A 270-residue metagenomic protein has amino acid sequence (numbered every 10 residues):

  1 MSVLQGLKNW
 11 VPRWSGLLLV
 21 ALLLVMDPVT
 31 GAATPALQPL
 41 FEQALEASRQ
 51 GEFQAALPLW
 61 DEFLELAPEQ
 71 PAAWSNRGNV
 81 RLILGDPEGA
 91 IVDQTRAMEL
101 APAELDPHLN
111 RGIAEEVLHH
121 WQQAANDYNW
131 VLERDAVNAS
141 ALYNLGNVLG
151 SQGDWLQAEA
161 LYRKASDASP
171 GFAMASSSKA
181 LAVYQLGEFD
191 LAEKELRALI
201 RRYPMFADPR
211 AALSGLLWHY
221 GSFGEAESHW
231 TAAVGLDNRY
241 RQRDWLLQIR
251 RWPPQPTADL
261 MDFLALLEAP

Functional and structural regions predicted by a protein language model:
A36-L37, H229-P270: Terminal, low-structured helical/coil segments at or just beyond the last alpha-helical repeat
A36-L37, P71-A72, L105-D106, A139-S140 (+4 more regions): Helix-start (N-cap) detector for alpha-helical repeat units in TPR-like alpha-solenoids, especially tetratricopeptide
R49-Q50, I83-L84, V117-L118, S151-Q152 (+2 more regions): Register position in tetratricopeptide repeats
L66, L100, R134, A168-S169 (+2 more regions): Structural marker of alpha-solenoid helical repeat scaffolds
R201, A207, A211-R241: TPR/TPR-like (Sel1-like) alpha-helical repeat modules
